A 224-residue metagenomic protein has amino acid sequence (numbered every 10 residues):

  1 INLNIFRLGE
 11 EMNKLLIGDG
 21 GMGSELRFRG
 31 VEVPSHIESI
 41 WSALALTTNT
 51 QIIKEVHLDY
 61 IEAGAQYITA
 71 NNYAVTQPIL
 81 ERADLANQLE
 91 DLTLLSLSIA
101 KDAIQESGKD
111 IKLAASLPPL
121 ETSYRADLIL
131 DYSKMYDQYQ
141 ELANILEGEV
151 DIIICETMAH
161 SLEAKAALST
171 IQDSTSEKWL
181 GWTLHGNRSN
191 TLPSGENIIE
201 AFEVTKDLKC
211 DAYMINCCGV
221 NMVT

Functional and structural regions predicted by a protein language model:
N4-T224: Domain-level signal for soluble alpha/beta catalytic cores
